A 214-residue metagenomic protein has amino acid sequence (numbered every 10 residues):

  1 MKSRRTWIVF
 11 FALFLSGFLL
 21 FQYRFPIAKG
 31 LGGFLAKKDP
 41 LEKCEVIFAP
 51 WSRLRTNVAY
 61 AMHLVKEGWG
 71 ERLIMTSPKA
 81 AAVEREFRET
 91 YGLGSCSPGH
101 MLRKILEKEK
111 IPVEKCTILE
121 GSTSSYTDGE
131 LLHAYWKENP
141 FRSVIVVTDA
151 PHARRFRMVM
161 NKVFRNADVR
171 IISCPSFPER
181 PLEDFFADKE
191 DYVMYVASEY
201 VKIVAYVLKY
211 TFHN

Functional and structural regions predicted by a protein language model:
M1-S3: N-terminal Lys/Arg-rich, disordered targeting/topogenic segments
W7-R24: Hydrophobic membrane-insertion alpha-helices, especially the h-region of bacterial N-terminal signal peptides
F14-S16, I27, D188, E199: Short linear sequence motifs
F25-A187: A structural signal for short, hydrophobic/glycine-enriched beta-strand patches
D188-N214: A transmembrane-helix-recognition feature enriched in membrane-embedded lipid enzymes and envelope glyco-/phospholipid
